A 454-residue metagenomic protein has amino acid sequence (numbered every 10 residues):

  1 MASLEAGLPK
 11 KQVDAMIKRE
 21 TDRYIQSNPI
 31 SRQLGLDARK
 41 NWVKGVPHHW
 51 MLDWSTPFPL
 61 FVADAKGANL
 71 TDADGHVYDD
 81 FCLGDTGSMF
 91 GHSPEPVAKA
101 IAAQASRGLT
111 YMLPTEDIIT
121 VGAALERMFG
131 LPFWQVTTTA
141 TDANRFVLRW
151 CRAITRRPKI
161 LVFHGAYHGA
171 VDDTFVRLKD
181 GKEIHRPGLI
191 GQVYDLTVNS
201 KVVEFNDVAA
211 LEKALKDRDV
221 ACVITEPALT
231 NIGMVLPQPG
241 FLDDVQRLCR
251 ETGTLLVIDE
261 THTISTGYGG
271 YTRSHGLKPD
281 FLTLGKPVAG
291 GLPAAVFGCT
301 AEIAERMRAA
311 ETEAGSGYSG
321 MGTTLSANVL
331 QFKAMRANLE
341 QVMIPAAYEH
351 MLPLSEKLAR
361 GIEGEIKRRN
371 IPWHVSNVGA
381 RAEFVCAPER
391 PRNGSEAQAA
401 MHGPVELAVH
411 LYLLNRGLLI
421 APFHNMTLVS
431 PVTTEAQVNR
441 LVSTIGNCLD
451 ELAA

Functional and structural regions predicted by a protein language model:
M1-A454: Conserved N-terminal phosphate-binding loop of PLP-dependent enzymes in the Aspartate aminotransferase
